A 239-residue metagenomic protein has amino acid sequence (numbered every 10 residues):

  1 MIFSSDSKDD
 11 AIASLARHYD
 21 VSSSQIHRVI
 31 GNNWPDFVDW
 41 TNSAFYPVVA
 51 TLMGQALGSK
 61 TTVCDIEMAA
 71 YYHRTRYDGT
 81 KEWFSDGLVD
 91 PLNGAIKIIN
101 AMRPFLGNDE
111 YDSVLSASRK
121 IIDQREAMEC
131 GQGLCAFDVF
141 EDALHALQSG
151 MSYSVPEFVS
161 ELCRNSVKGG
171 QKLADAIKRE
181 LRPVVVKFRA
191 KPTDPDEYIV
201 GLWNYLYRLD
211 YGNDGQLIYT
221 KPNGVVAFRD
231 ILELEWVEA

Functional and structural regions predicted by a protein language model:
M1-S43, G54-A69, D78-L88, K97-N100 (+2 more regions): Conserved NAD+-utilizing ADP-ribose enzyme module
V49-T51: Short low-polarity hydrophobic stretches
T75: Conserved residues at the C-terminal ends of beta-strands
N93-L147: Low-complexity, serine/threonine/proline-enriched polar segments
